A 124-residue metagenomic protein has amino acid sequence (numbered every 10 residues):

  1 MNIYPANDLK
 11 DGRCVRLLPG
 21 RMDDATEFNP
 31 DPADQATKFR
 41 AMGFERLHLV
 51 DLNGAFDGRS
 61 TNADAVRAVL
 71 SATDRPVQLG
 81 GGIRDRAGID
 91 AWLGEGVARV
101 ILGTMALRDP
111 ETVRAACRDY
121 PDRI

Functional and structural regions predicted by a protein language model:
M1-R75, I83-I89, G94-V97, R108 (+1 more regions): Conserved N-terminal beta1-alpha1 strand-loop-helix module at the mouth
G81, L102-M105: Short beta->alpha connector loops at strand-helix junctions that form conserved, small/polar/Pro-enriched
D109-V113: Short, charged, surface-exposed secondary-structure boundary motifs
